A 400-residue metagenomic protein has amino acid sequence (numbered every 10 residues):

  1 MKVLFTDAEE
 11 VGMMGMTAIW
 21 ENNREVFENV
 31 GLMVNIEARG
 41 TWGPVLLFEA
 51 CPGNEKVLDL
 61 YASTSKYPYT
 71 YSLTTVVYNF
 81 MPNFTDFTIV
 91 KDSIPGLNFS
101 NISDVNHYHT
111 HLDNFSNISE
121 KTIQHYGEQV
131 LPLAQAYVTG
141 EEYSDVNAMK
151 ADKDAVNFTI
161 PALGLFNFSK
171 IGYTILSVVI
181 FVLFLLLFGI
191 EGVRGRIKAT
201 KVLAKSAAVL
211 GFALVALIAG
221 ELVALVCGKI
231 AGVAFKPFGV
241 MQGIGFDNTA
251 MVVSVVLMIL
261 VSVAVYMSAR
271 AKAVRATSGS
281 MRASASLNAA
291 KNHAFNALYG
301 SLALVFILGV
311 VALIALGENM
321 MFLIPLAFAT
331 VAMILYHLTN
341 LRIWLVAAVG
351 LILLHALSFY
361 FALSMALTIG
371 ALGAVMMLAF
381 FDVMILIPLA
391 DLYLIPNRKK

Functional and structural regions predicted by a protein language model:
M1-F168: Soluble extramembrane regions of membrane proteins in the secretory/endomembrane system
F27-L47, I171-I197: C-terminal domain-closing interface element
D92, A134-Y143, T174-V178, V209-I218 (+1 more regions): Alpha-helical transmembrane segments of integral membrane proteins, especially early/N-terminal helices
N147-A148, L165-L176, A276, R282 (+1 more regions): Soluble metallo-hydrolase cores and metallopeptidase-like ectodomains found primarily in the secretory/periplasmic
N147-G172, L345-I352, I369-L378: Contiguous hydrophobic segments
I160-V179, I244-A250: Juxtamembrane/start-of-transmembrane alpha-helix segments at the extracytoplasmic/lumenal side of membrane anchors
V182-K400: Alpha-helical transmembrane segments of integral membrane proteins
